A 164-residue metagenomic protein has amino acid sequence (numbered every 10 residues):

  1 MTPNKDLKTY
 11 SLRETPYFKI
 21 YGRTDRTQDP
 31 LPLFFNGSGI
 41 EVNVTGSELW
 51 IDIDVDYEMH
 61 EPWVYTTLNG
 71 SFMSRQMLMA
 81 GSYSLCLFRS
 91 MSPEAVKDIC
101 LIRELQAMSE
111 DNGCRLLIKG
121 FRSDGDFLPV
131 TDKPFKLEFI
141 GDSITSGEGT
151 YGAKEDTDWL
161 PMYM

Functional and structural regions predicted by a protein language model:
M1-I140, T145-W159: N-terminal secretory targeting modules
M164: Catalytic cores of extracellular degradative/oxidative enzymes
